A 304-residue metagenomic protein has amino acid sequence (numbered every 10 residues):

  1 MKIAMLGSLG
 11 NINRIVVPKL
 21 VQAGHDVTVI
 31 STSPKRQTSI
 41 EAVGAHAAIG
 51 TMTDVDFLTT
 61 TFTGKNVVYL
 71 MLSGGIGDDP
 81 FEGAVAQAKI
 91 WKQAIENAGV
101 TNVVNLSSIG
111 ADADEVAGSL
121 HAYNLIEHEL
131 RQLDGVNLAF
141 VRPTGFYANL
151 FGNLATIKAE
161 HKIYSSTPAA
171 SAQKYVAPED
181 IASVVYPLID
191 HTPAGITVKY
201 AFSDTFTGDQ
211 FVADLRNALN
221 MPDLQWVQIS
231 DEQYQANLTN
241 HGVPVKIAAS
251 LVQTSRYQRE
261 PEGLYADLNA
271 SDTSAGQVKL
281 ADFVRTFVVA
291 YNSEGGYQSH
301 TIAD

Functional and structural regions predicted by a protein language model:
K2-K35, T53-D56, T63, S73-E82 (+4 more regions): Oxidoreductase cofactor-interface core, primarily capturing Rossmann-like NAD(P)-dependent enzymes
R36-V43, T60: Short loop/helix-cap segments at secondary-structure boundaries that form the rim of catalytic
E41-D54: Rossmann-fold cofactor-recognition segment
N66, N137-L138, H161, D223 (+3 more regions): Secondary-structure boundary/capping signal
G83-A88: Aromatic "clamp/platform" in nucleotide-sugar-dependent glycosyltransferases that forms part of the donor/acceptor
Q225-D231: A generic structural motif
D231-D304: A hydrophobic C-terminal alpha-helical subdomain
